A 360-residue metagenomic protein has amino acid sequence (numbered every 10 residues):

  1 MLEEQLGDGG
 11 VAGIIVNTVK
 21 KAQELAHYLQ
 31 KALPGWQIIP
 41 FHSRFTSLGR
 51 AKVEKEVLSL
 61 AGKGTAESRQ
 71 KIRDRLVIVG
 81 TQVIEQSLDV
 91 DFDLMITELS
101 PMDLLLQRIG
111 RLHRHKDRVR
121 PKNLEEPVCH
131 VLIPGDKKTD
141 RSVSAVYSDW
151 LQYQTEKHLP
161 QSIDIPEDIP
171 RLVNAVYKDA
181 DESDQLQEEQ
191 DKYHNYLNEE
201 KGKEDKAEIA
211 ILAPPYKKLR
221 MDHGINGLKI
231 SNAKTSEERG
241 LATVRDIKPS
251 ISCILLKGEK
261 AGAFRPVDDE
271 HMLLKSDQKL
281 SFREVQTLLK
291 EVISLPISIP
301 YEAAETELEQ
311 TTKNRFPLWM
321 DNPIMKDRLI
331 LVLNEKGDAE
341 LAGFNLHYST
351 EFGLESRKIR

Functional and structural regions predicted by a protein language model:
M1-I15, K20-S59, T65-E67, K71 (+2 more regions): C-terminal helicase lobe and adjacent C-terminal extensions/tails of nucleic-acid helicase motors
Q30-L33, Q82-Q86: Short amphipathic alpha-helical segments, especially helix-boundary/capping motifs
R69-E85: Conserved two-lobed SF2 helicase motor
D89: Flexible glycine/serine/alanine-rich "lid" or loop that lines and gates the nucleotide-sugar donor pocket in diverse
